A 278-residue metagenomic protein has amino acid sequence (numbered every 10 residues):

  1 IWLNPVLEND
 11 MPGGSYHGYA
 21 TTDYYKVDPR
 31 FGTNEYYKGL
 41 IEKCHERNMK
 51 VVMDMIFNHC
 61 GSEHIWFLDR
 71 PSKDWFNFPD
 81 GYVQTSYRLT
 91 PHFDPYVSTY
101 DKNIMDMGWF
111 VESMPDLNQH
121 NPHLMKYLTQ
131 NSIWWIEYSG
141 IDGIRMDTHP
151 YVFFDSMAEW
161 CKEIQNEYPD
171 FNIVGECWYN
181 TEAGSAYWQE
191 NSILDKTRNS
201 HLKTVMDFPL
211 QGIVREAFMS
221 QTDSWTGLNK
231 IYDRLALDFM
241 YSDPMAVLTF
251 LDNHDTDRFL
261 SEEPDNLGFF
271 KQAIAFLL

Functional and structural regions predicted by a protein language model:
I1-P5, D23, K50-M53, F57 (+4 more regions): Structural recognition of the beta-strand scaffold that forms the well-ordered cores of secreted hydrolase catalytic
W2-E8, R234-D238: Conserved oxyanion/phosphate-binding beta-strand-loop segments in alpha/beta enzyme cores
P5-I133, Y138-S139, M157-E167, N172 (+3 more regions): Substrate-binding/active-site clefts of carbohydrate-active enzymes
L7, D28-F31, F57, P150-V152 (+2 more regions): Short, flexible loop/turn elements at secondary-structure junctions
G18-N34, F110-M125, D142-Y151, I213-T226 (+1 more regions): The substrate-binding groove and active-site-proximal loops of carbohydrate-active enzymes, especially glycoside
I41, H45, H59, H64-F67 (+7 more regions): Active-site-proximal helices and loops of the catalytic beta/alpha 8
I104-M105, Q130, M245-D252: Active-site-adjacent bridging/hinge elements
D238, F250, D255-F259, K271 (+1 more regions): Substrate-binding and catalytic surfaces of secreted/luminal carbohydrate-active proteins
